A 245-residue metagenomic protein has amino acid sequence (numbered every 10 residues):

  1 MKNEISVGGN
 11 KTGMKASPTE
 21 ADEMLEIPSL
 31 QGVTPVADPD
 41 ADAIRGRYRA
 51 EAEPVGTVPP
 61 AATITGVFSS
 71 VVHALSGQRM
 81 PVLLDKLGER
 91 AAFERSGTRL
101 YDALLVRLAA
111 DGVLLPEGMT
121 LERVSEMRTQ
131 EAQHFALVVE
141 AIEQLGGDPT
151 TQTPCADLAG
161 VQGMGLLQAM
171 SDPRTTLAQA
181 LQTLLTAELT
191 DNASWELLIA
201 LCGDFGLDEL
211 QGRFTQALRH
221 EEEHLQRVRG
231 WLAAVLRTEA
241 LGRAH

Functional and structural regions predicted by a protein language model:
K2-H245: Non-heme di-metal
